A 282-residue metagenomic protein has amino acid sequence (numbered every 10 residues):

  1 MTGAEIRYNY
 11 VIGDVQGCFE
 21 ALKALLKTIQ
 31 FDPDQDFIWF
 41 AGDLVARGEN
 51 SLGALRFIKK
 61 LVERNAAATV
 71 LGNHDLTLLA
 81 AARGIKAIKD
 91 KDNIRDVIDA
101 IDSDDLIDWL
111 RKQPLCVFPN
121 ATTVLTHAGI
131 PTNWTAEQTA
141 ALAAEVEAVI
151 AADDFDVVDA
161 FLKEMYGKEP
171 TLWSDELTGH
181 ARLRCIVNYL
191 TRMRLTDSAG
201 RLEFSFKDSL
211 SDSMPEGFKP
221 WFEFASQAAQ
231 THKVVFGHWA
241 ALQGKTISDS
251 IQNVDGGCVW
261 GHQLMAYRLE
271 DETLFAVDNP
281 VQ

Functional and structural regions predicted by a protein language model:
M1-E5, Q30-F31, I58-V62, C116-P119 (+2 more regions): A short acidic-Thr-Gly-centered motif at the start of a beta-strand
M1-E63: N-terminal active-site segment of His-dependent metallophosphoesterases
Y8-Q16, T123-G129, N253-V254: Active-site-proximal beta-strand elements of phosphoester/diester hydrolases
V11, F40, T69-V70, V124 (+2 more regions): Residue-level marker for buried hydrophobic side chains located in beta-strands that build the well-ordered beta-sheet
D14, D43, G72-N73, L110 (+3 more regions): Divalent metal-coordination and catalytic microenvironments
Q16-F19, A46-G48, H74-A80, N133 (+2 more regions): Active-site environment of divalent metal-dependent phosphoester hydrolases
L52-L55, K60-G179: Active-site neighborhood of divalent metal-dependent phosphoester bond hydrolases
A140-Q282: Acidic, His/Gly-rich catalytic cores of divalent-metal-dependent hydrolytic chemistry
